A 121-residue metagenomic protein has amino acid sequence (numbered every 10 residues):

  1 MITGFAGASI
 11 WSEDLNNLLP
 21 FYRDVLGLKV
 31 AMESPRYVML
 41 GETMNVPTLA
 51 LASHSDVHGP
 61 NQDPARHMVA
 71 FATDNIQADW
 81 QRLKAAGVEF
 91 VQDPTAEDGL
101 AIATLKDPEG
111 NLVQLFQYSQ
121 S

Functional and structural regions predicted by a protein language model:
M1, W80-S121: Vicinal oxygen chelate
M1-L19, V46, H67-V69, S119-S121: N-terminal beta-strand motif that seeds the catalytic metal site of vicinal oxygen chelate
D14-L15, D74-I76: Helix N-cap motif at beta-to-alpha junctions
N16-V25, A103, L112: Conserved active-site alpha-helix within GNAT-family acetyltransferase domains
F21, Q77-R82: Short amphipathic alpha-helices within nucleic acid-binding modules
D24-A31, V88-E89: Conserved acetyl-CoA-binding loop of GNAT-fold acetyltransferases
K29-D63, L112-Y118: Conserved short beta-strand elements that form part of the metal-binding/catalytic scaffold of enzyme active sites
V38, H67, G99-A103: Short beta-strand micro-motifs in enzyme catalytic cores
